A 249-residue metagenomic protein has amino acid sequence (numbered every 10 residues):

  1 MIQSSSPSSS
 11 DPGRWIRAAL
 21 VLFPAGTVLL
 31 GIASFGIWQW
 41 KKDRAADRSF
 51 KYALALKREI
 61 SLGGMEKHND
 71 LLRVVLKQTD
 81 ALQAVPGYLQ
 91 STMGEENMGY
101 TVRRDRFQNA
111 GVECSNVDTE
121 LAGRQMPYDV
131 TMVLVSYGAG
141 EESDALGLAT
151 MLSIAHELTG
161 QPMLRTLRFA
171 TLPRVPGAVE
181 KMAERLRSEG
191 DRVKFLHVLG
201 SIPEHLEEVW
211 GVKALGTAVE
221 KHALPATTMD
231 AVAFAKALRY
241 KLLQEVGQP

Functional and structural regions predicted by a protein language model:
S5-L29: N-terminal Sec-pathway targeting helices
I16-P24, S34, E66-R124: A non-catalytic alpha/beta surface segment that caps or lines the substrate-entry region of metallo-dependent hydrolase
F35-A84, H222-A226: N-terminal capping segment at the start of a domain
F50, F195-P249: Active-site-adjacent substrate-binding region of metalloamidase/peptidase-like peptide-processing proteins
I60-N69, N97, A110-L172: Catalytic-core environment of secreted peptidases
L62, T79-G87, E141-A149, P176-G177 (+1 more regions): Soluble non-cytosolic domains of exported or imported proteins
Q83, G87-G94, L148-H156, E180 (+3 more regions): Solvent-exposed, polar/charged alpha-helical surfaces in well-ordered, non-transmembrane soluble domains, broadly
G140-G216: Acidic/histidine-rich catalytic neighborhood of metal-dependent amide-processing enzymes
